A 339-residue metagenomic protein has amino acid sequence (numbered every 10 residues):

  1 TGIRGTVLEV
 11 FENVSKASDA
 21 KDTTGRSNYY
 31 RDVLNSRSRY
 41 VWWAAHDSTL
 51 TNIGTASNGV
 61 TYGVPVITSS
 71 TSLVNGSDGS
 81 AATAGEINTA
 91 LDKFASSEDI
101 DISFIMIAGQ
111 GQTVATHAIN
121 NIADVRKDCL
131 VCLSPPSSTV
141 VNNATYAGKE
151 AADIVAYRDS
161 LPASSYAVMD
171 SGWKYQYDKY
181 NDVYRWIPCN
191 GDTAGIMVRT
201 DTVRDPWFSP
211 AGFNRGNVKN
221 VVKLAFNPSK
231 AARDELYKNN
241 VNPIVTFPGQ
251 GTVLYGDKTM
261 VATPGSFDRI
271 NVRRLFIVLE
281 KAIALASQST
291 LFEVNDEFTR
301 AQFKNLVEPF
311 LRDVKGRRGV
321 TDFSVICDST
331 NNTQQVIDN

Functional and structural regions predicted by a protein language model:
T1-V10, A17-N339: Structured, hydrophobic secondary-structure cores that serve as assembly/anchoring elements
